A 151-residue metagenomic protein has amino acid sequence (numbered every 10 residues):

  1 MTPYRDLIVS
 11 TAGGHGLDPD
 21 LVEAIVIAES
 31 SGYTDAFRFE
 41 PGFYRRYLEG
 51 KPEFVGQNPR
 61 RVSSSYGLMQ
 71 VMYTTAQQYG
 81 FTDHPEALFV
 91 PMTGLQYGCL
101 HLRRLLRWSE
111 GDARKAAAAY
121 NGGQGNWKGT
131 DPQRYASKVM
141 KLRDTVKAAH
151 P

Functional and structural regions predicted by a protein language model:
M1-P151: Catalytic glycan-binding domains that act on GlcNAc-containing polysaccharides
